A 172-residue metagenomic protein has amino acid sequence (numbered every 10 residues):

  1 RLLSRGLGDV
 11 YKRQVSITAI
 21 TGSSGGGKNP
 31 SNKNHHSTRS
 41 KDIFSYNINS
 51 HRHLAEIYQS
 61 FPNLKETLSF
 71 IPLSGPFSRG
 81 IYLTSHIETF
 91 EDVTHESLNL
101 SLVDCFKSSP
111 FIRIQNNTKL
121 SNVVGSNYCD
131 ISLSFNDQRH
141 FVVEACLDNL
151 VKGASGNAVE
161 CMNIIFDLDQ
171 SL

Functional and structural regions predicted by a protein language model:
R1, H51-L54, S155, V159: Short, hydrophobic/amphipathic alpha-helical packing segments that form internal helix faces or helix-helix interfaces
R1-Y11: Single conserved hydrophobic/aromatic residue that forms the stacking wall/gate of nucleotide- or nucleobase-binding
S4-G6, I20, S78, V151: Short glycine/serine/threonine-biased micro-segments
D9-S16, F166-L172: Phosphate-handling active-site elements
V10, G25-G27, K152-G153: Short active-site-adjacent helix-start/loop capping segments
Q14, T18-E144: C-terminal substrate-binding/catalytic lobe of Rossmann-fold NAD(P)-dependent oxidoreductases
D130-L172: NAD(P)-dependent Rossmann-like dehydrogenase/reductase catalytic/cofactor-binding core
